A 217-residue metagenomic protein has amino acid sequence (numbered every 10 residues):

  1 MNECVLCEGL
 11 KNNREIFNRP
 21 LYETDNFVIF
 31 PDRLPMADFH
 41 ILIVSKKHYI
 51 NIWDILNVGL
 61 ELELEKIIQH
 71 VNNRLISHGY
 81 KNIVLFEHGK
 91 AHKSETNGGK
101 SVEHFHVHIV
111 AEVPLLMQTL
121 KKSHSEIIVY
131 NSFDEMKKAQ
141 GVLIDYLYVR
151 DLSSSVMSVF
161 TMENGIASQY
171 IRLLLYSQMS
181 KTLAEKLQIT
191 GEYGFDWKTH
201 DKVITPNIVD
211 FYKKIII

Functional and structural regions predicted by a protein language model:
M1-I217: HIT superfamily nucleotide-processing domains
